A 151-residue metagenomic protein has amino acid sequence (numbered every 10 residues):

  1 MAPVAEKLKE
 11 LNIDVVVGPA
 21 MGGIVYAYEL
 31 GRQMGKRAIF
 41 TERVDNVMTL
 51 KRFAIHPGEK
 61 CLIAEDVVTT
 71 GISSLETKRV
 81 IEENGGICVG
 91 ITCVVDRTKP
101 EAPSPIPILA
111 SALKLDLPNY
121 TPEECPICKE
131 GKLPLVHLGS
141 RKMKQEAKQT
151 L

Functional and structural regions predicted by a protein language model:
M1-L151: PRPP-associated nucleotide enzymes
